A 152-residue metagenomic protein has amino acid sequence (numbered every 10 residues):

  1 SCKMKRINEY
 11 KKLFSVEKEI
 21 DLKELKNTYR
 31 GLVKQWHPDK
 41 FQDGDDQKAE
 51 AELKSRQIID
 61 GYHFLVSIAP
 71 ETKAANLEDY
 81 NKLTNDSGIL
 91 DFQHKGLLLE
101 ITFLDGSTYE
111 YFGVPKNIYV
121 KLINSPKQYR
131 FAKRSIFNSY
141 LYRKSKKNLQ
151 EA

Functional and structural regions predicted by a protein language model:
S1-Y10, E17-K18, L53-K73, N124-A132 (+2 more regions): Short "pre-J" leader segments immediately N-terminal to J/J-like domains in DnaJ-family and J-like proteins
C2-K40: N-terminal J-domain/J-like co-chaperone modules of DnaJ/Hsp40 proteins
R6, L25, I58, D105-S107: A general marker of short, structured functional hotspots
K18, L22, R30-G31, Q35 (+4 more regions): Positively charged, hydrophobic/aromatic-enriched amphipathic segments
N27-Q35, E50, K54, Y62: N-terminal non-globular leader segments, chiefly Sec-dependent signal peptides
K34, S67, H94: Residue-level marker of positions within ordered structural domains that often coincide with functionally constrained
D43-K48: Short, surface-exposed loop/turn segments at secondary-structure junctions
D79-A152: Accessory regions outside conserved functional cores
